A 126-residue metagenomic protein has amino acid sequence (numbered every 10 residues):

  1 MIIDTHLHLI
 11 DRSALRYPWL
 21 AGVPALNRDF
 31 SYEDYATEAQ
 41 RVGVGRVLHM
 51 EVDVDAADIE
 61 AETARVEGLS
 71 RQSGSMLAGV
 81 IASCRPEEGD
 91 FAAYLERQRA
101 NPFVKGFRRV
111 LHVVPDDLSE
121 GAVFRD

Functional and structural regions predicted by a protein language model:
M1-E67: An N-terminally biased module of ancient metal coordination in phosphate/nucleic-acid-related enzymes
E60-D126: Active-site gating/metal-coordination segments in enzymes
